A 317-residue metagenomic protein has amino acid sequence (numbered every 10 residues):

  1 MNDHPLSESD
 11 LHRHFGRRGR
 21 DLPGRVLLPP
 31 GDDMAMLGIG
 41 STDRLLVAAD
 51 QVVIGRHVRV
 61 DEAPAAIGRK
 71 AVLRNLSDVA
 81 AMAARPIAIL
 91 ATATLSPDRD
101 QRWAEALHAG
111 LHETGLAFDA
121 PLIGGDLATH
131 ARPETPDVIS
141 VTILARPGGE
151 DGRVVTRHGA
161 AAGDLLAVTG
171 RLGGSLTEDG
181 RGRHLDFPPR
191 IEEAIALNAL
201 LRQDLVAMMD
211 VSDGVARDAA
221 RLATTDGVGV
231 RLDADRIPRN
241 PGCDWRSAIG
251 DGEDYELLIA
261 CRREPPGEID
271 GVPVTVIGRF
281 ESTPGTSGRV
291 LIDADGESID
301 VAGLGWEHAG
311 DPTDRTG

Functional and structural regions predicted by a protein language model:
M1-A63, M82, A91, G110 (+4 more regions): Extreme N-terminal cap/leader segments of soluble proteins
D3, E268-G317: Acidic, Ser/Thr/Pro-rich beta/coil linker or hinge segments at domain junctions
L45, V52, I87-L176: Glycine-rich anion-binding loops of enzyme active sites
P64-A88, A109-A117, A196, L200-L201 (+1 more regions): Small-aliphatic-rich amphipathic alpha-helix that forms the alpha element of a beta-alpha
D98, H184-E253, L291: Active-site-proximal betaalpha loop/short-helix elements that scaffold phosphoryl/nucleotidyl transfer chemistry
V141-H158, G182-L200: Active-site glycine-rich loop that binds ribose-phosphate moieties when present
L144-R146, L258-R262: Short hydrophobic/aromatic beta-strand micro-patches that form the beta-sheet surface supporting nucleotide- or nucleic
